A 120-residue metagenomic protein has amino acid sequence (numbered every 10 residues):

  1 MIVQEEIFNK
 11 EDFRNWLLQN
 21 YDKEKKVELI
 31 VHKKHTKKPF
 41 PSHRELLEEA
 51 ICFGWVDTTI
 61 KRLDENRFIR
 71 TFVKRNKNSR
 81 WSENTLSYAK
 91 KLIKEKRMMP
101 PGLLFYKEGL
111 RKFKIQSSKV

Functional and structural regions predicted by a protein language model:
M1-V120: Charge-dense, helix-prone N-terminal extensions
